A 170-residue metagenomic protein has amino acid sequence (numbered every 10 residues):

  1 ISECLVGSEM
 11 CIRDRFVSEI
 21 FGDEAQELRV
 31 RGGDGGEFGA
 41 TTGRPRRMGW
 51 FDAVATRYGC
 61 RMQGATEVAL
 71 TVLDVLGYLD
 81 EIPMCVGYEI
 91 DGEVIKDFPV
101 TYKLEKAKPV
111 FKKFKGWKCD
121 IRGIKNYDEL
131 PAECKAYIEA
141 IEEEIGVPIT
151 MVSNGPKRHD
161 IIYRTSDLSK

Functional and structural regions predicted by a protein language model:
I1-G7, I12: Single conserved hydrophobic/aromatic residue that forms the stacking wall/gate of nucleotide- or nucleobase-binding
C4, R46-G49, V152: Short conserved micro-motifs on helix faces and helix-strand junctions that flank and scaffold key functional residues
E9, C60-G64, E142-I149: Structural signal for hydrophobic packing residues in well-ordered secondary-structure cores of soluble enzyme domains
R13-R15, T66-L70, T150: Acidic/polar loop patches that form or flank catalytic/metal-binding clefts of enzymes that bind anionic ligands
D14-G22: Accessory "access/gating" subregions that flank catalytic or transport cores
A25-T42, Y137-E143: Short, hydrophobic/aliphatic alpha-helical segments
G32-T101: C-terminal catalytic subdomain
P83, E93-S169: Internal helix-turn-beta structural module
